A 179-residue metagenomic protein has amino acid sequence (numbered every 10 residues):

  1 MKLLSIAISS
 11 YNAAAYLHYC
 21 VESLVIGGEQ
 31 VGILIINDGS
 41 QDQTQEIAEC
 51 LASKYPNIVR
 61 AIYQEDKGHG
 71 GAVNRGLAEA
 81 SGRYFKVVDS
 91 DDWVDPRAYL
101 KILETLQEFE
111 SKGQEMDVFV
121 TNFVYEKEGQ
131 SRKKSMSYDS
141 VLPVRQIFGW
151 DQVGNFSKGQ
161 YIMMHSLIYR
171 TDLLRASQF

Functional and structural regions predicted by a protein language model:
M1-F179: Nucleotide-sugar donor-binding/catalytic module of glycosyltransferases that assemble extracellular/cell-envelope
